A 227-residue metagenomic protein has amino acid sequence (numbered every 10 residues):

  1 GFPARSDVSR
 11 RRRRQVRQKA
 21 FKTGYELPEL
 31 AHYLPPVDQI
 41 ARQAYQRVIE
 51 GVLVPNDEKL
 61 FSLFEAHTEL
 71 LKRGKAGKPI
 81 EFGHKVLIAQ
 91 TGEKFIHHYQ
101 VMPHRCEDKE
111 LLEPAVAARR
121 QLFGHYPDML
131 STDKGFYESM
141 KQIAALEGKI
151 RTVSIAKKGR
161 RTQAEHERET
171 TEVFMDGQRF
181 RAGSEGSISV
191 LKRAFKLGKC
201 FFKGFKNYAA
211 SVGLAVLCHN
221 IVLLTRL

Functional and structural regions predicted by a protein language model:
G1-D128, T132-K134, S139-A144: Polybasic low-complexity intrinsically disordered regions
L34, A41, V48-V52, E172-L227: Basic, amphipathic alpha-helical segments enriched in Lys/Arg and hydrophobic/aromatic residues
K59-F61, F82-V86, D128, T132-K134 (+5 more regions): Structural beta-strand/beta-sheet cores of well-ordered domains, especially the beta-sheet scaffolds that support
I80-F82, R105-D108, A117-R120, K149-I150 (+3 more regions): Short, low-complexity, polar/charged sequence segments that are solvent-exposed and flexible
I88, E113, M140-A144, T170 (+2 more regions): Short alpha-helical interface elements
L111-A115, L122-H125, S154-K157, Q178-F180 (+2 more regions): Glycine-rich loops and low-complexity Gly/Arg-rich segments that provide flexible linkers or classic glycine-based
M129, K134-K206: Helix-centered, glycine/charged polyanion-binding patches within enzymatic domains that contact phosphate-containing
